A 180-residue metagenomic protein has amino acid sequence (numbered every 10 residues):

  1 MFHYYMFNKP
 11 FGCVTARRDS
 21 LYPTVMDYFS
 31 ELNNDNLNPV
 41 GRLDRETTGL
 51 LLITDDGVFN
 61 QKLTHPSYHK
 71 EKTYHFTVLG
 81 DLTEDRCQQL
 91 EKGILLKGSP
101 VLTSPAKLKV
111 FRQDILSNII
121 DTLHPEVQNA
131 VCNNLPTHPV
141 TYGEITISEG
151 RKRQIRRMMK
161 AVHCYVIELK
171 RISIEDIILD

Functional and structural regions predicted by a protein language model:
M1-D180: Basic, flexible Lys/Arg- and Gly-enriched helix-loop patches that mediate nucleic-acid binding at interfaces with rRNA
